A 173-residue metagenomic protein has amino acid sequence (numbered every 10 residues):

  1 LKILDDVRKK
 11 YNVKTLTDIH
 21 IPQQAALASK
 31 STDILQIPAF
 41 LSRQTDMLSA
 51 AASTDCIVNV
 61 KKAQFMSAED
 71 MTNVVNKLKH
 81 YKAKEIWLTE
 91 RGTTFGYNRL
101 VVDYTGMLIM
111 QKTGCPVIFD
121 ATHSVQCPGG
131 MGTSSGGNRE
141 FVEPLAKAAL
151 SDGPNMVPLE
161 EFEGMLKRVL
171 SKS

Functional and structural regions predicted by a protein language model:
L1-Q36, Q44-M47: N-terminal active-site wall of soluble small-molecule enzyme domains
R8, V75-L78, S173: Conserved hydrophobic residues forming the short capping helix/wall of the S-adenosyl-L-methionine
N12-T15, Q36-P38, T94-Y97, S134-S135: Short, flexible loop segments at the rims of nucleotide/cofactor-binding pockets, characterized by
I19, A39, K62: Conserved residues at beta->alpha junctions
R43-E160: Catalytic alpha/beta core domains of metabolic enzymes, predominantly
M156-S173: C-terminal helical cap(s) of enzyme catalytic domains, especially alpha/beta-barrels
